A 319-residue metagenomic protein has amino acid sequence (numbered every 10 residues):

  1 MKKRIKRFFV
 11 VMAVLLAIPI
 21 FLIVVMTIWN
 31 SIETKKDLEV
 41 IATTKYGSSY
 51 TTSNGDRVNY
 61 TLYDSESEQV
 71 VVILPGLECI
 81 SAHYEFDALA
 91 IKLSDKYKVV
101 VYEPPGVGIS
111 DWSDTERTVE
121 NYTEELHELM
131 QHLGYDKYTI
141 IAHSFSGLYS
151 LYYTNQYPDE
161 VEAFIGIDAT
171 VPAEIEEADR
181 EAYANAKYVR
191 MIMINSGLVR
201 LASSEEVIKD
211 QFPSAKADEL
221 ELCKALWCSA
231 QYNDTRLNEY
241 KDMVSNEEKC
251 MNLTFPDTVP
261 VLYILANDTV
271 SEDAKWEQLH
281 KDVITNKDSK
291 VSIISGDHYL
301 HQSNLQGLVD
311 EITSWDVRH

Functional and structural regions predicted by a protein language model:
I18-S49: An N-terminal hydrophobic leader/cap segment in hydrolases
N54-Y63: A short loop-to-beta-strand scaffold at the N-terminal edge of the catalytic core in hydrolase folds
L62-I109: Conserved HGGG/HGGXW glycine-rich cap/lid loop of the alpha/beta-hydrolase fold
V101-T139: Active-site loop/oxyanion-hole signature of alpha/beta-hydrolase fold enzymes
A142-S146, S150: Gly/Ala-rich beta-loop-alpha elbow adjacent to hydrolase catalytic centers
I165-S196: Flexible "cap/lid" loop of the alpha/beta hydrolase fold
K216-I284: Conserved serine/cysteine hydrolase catalytic core
G296-L305: Catalytic histidine-centered segment of alpha/beta-hydrolase-like enzymes
